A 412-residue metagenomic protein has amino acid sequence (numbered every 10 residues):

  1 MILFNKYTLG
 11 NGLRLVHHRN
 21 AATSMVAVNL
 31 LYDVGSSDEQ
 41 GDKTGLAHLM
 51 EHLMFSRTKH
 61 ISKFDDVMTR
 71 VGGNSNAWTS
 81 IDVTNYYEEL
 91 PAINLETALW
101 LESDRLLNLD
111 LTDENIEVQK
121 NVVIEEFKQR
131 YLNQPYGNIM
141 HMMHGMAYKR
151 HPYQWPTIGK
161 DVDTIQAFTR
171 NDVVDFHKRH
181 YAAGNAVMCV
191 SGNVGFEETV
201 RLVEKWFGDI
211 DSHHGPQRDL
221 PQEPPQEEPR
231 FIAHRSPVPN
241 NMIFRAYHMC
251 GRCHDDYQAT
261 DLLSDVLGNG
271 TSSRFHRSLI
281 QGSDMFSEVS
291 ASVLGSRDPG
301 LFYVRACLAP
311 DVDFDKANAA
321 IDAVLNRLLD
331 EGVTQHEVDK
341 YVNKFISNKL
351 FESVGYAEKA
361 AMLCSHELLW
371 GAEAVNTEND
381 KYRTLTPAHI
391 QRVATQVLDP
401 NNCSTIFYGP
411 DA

Functional and structural regions predicted by a protein language model:
M1-K6, H144-A186, R218-E223, K349 (+1 more regions): Histidine-acidic residue clusters that define the catalytic metal-binding segment of zinc metallopeptidase domains
N5, K149-R150, Q154, A182-A183 (+3 more regions): An aromatic/glycine/proline-enriched structural segment found at the starts of mature extracellular/organellar domains
G12, L30, H48, Y86 (+13 more regions): Buried hydrophobic packing residues in well-ordered domains
N20, N29-L31, G145, G215-R274 (+2 more regions): His/Glu-based metal-binding/catalytic segments typifying zinc-dependent metallopeptidases
A27-E89, W155-I158, N269-M285: M16/MPP (pitrilysin/insulinase) zinc-metallopeptidase core fold and M16-derived inactive scaffolds
R57, E89-V122, S290, L294-E352: M16/insulysin-pitrilysin zinc metalloprotease superfamily fold
I165, F244-H248, L267-L308: A structural supersecondary motif
V187-V190, C307, L328, H336-A412: C-terminal regions of mature proteins
